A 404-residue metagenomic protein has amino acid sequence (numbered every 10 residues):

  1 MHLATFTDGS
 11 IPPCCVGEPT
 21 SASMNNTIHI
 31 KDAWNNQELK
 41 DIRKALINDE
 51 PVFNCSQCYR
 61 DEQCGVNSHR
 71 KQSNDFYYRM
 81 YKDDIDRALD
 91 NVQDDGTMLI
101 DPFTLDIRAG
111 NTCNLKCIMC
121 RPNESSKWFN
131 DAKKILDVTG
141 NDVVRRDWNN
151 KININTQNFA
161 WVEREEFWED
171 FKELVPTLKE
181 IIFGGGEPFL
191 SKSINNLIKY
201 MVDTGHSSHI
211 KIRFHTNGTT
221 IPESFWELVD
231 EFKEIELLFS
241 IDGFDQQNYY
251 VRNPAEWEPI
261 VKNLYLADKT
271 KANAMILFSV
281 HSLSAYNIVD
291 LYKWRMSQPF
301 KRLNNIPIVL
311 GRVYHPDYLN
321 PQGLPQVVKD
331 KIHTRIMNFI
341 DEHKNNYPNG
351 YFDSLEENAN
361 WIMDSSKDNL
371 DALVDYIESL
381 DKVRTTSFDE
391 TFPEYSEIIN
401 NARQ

Functional and structural regions predicted by a protein language model:
M1-I28, Y78, R108, F129 (+4 more regions): Radical SAM enzyme [4Fe-4S]-AdoMet core and its adjacent flexible, acidic and glycine-rich loops/tails across
M1-Q157, L174-V175, S354-Q404: N-terminal pre-core extensions flanking Radical SAM catalytic domains
K31, S56, C117, K172 (+3 more regions): Non-transmembrane alpha-helical segments in soluble domains of secreted/periplasmic/extracellular proteins
K31-D32, I42-K44, C117, R121 (+4 more regions): A generic structured-segment signal
P102-T112, N123-E163, P176-S193, T204-E223 (+3 more regions): Core AdoMet radical
E163-Y200, V383-E390, R403-Q404: Extended amphipathic secondary-structure runs
E169-L174, K199-G205, L228-D230, A267: Leucine-rich repeat
S193-K199, E223-V229, N287-L291: Distinct, well-ordered alpha-helical segments
